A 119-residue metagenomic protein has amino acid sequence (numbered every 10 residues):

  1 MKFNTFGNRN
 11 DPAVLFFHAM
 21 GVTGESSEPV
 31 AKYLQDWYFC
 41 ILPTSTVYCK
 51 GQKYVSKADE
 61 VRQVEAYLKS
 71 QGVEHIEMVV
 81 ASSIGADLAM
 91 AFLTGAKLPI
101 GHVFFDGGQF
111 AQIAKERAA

Functional and structural regions predicted by a protein language model:
N4-K50: Conserved HGGG/HGGXW glycine-rich cap/lid loop of the alpha/beta-hydrolase fold
S26-E28, K50-V55, A114-R117: Conserved catalytic-core motifs of eukaryotic protein kinase domains, centered on the activation segment
S27, A86, F110-A111: Residue-level marker for beta-strand->alpha-helix junctions and adjacent short loops that shape enzyme
P29, A91-G95: Active-site signature of alpha/beta-hydrolase-fold catalytic machinery across serine- and Asp/Cys-nucleophile hydrolases
I41-V80: Active-site loop/oxyanion-hole signature of alpha/beta-hydrolase fold enzymes
V80-A89: Gly/Ala-rich beta-loop-alpha elbow adjacent to hydrolase catalytic centers
T94-A119: Flexible "cap/lid" loop of the alpha/beta hydrolase fold
